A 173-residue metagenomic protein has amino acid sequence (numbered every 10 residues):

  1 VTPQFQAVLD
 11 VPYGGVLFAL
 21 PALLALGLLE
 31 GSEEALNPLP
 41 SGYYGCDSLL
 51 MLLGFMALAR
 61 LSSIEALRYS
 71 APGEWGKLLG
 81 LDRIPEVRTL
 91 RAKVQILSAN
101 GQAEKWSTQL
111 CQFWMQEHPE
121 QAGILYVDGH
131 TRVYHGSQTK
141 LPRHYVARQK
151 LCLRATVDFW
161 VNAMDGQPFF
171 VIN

Functional and structural regions predicted by a protein language model:
V1-N173: Dynamic "connector" segments at or just before major functional cores
